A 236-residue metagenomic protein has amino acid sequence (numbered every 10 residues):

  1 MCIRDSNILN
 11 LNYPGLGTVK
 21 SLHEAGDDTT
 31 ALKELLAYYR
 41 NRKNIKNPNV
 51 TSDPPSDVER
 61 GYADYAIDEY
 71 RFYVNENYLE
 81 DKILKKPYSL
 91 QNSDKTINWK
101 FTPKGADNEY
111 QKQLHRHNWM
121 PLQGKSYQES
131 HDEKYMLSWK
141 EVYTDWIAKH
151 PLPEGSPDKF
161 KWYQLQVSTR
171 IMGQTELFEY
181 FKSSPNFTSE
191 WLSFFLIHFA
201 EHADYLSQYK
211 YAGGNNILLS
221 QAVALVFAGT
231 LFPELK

Functional and structural regions predicted by a protein language model:
M1-S6: Conserved small/polar residues in nucleotide/adenosyl-binding loops
N7-K100, A106-Q113: Extended, charge-enriched "interface" segments that sit outside catalytic cores
T18, T29-T30, T51, T96 (+6 more regions): Residue-identity detector for threonine
D107-K236: Aromatic-lined, polymer-binding surfaces characteristic of secreted/periplasmic polysaccharide-degrading enzymes
